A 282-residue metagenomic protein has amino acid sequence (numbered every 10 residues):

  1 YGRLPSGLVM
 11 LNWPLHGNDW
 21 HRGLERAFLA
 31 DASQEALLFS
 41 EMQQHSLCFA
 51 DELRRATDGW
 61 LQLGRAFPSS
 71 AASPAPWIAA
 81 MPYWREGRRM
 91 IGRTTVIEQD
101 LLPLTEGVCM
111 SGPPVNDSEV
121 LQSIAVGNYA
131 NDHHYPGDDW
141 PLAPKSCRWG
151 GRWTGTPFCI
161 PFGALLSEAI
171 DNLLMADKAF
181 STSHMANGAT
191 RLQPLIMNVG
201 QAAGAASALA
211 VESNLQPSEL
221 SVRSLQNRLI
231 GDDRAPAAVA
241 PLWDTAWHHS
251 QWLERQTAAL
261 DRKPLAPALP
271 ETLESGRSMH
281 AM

Functional and structural regions predicted by a protein language model:
Y1-S275: Flavin (FAD/FMN)-binding glycine-rich loop and adjacent Rossmann-like elements that form
R277-M279: Extracellular beta-rich ligand/substrate-recognition surface
